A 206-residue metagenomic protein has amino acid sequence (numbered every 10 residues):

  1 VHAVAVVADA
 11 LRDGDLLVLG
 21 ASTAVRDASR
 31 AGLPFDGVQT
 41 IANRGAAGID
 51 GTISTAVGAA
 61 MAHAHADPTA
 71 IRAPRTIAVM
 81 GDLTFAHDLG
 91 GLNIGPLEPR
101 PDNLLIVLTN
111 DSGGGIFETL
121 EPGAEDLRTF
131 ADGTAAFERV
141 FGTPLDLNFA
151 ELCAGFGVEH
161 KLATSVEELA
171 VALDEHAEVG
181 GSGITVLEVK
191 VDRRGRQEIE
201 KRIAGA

Functional and structural regions predicted by a protein language model:
V1-A24: Active-site pocket-lining segments that scaffold enzyme catalytic pockets across diverse folds
V6, D27-A28, V171: Phosphate- and divalent-cation-binding pockets in alpha/beta enzyme and binding domains that engage nucleotide-derived
A24-S29, L145: Short, solvent-exposed amphipathic alpha-helices that sit in or adjacent to ligand/effector-binding or catalytic
G32-A206: Thiamine diphosphate
